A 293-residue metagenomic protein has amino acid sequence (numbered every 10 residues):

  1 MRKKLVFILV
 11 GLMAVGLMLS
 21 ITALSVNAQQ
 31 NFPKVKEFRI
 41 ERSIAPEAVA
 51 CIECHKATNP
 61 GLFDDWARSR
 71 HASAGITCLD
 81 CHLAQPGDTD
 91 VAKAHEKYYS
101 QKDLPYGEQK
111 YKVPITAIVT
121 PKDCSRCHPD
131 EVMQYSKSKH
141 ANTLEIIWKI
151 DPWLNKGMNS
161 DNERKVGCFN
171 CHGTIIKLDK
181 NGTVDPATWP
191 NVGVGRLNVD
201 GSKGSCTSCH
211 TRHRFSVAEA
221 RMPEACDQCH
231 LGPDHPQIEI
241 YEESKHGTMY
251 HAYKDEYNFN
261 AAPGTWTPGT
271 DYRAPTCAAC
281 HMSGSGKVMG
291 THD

Functional and structural regions predicted by a protein language model:
M1-K3: N-terminal secretory signal peptides that target proteins for export/translocation
L5, L9, M13-D293: Short sequence/structural segments immediately N-terminal
